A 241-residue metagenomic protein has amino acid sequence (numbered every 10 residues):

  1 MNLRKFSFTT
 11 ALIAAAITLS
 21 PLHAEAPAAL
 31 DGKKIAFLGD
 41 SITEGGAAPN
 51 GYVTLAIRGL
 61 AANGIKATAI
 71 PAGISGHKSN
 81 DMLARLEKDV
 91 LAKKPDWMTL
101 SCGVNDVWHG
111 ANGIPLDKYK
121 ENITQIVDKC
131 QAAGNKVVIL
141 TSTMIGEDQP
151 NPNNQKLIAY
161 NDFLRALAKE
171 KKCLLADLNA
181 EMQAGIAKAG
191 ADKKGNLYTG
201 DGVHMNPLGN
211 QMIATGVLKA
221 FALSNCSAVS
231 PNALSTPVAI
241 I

Functional and structural regions predicted by a protein language model:
N2-K5, L30, T54-T68, D81-P231: Alpha-helical cap/lid subdomain in secreted, periplasmic, or secretory-pathway luminal O-acyl-processing enzymes
T9-S20: Bacterial N-terminal signal peptides
L22-A28: Boundary at the C-terminal end of the N-terminal hydrophobic targeting segment
K33-A48, H77-K78, V107: Catalytic nucleophile-elbow at a beta strand-turn-alpha helix junction centered on a G-D-S/GDSL motif, marking
F37-G39, P71, S101: Active-site neighborhood of phospho(di)ester-bond hydrolases with catalytic His/Asp-centered motifs
A72-G76: Short, solvent-exposed turn/loop segments enriched in Gly/Ser/Thr/Pro and often Arg
S235-T236: Low-acidity, Ser/Thr- and Arg-rich intrinsically disordered low-complexity segments
